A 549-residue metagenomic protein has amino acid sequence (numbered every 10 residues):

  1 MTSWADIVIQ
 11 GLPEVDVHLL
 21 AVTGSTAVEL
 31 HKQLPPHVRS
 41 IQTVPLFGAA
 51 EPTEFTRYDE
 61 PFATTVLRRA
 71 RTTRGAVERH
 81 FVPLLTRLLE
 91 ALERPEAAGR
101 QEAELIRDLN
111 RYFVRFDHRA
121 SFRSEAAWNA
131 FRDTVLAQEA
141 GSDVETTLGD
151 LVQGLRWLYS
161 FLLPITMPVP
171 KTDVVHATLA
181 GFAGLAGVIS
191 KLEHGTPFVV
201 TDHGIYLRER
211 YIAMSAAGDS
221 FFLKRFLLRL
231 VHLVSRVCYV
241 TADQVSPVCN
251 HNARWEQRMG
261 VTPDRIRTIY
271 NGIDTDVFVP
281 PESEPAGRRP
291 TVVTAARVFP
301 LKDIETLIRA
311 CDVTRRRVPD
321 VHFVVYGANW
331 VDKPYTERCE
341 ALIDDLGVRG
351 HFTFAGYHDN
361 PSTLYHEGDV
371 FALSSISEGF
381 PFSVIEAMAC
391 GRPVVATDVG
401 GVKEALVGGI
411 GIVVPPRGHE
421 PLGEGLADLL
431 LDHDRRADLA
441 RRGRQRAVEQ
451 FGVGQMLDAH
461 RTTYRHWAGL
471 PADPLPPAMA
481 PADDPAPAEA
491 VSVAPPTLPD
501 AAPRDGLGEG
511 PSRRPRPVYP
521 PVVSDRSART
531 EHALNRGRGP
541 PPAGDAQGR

Functional and structural regions predicted by a protein language model:
H251, G272: Carbohydrate-associated surface elements
E282-V313, V324: Conserved donor-binding/catalytic core segment of Leloir-type glycosyltransferases
H322-E337: Glycosyltransferase donor-sugar binding loop
T336-Y357: Nucleotide-activated donor-binding/catalytic signature segment of Leloir-type glycosyltransferases, i.e., the conserved
I376: Aromatic "clamp/platform" in nucleotide-sugar-dependent glycosyltransferases that forms part of the donor/acceptor
P393-A396, L406: Short hydrophobic beta-strand element within catalytic cores of glycosyltransferases and related nucleotide-activated
G408-H419, D428-D434: Conserved acidic donor-binding segment of nucleotide-sugar-dependent glycosyltransferases
D428, R435-H466, P476: A short, well-ordered alpha-helix in the C-terminal region of glycosyltransferases
